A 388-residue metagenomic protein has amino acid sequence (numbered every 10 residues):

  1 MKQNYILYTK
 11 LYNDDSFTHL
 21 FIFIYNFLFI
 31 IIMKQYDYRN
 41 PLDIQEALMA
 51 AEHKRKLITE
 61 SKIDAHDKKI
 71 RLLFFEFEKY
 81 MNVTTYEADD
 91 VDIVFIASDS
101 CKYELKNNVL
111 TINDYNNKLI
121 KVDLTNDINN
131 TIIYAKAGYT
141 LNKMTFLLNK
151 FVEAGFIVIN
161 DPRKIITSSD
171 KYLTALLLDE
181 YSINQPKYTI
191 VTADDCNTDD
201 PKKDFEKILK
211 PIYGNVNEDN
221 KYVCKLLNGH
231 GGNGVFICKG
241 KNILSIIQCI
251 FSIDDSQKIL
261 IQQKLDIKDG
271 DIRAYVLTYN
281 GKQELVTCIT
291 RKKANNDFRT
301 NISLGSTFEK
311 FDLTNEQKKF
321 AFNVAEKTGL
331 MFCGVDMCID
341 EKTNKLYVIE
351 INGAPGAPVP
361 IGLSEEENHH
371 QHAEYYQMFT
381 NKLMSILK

Functional and structural regions predicted by a protein language model:
N13-D14: Acidic/polar hotspots within intrinsically disordered regions
T18-I31: Hydrophobic alpha-helical signal peptides and transmembrane signal-/tail-anchor segments that drive secretory-pathway
K34, P41, A47, H53-I58 (+4 more regions): Active-site nucleotide/adenylate-binding loops and adjacent lid/helix of ATP-dependent enzymes
Y38-L48, E60, F308-D312, E326-L330 (+1 more regions): C-terminal active-site "lid" helix and adjoining low-complexity regulatory extension at the edge of ATP-using catalytic
D67-K69, E78-N197: Conserved N-proximal alpha/beta basic substrate-recognition cap immediately N-terminal to, or forming the N-lobe
D219-N220, N228-F320: Phosphate-binding site of ATP-dependent enzymes
Y222, E284-T287, K345-E350: Protein kinase-like catalytic core scaffold
Q262-Q263, I272-R273, L330-K342: A short glycine-rich, hydrophobically flanked beta-strand micro-motif that places a catalytic Asp/Glu for divalent metal
